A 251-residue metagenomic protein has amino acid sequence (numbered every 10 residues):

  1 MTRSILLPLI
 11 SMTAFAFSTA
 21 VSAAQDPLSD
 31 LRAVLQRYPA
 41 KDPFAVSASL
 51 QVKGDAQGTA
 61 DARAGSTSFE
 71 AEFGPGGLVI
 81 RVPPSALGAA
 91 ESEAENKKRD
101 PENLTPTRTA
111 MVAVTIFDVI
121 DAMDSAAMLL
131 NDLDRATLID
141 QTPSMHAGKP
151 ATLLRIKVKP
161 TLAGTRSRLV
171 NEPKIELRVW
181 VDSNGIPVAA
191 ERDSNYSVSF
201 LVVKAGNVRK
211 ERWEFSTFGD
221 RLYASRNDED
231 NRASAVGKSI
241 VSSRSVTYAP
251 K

Functional and structural regions predicted by a protein language model:
M1-I5: Positively charged n-region of N-terminal signal peptides that target proteins for export
P8-A16: Bacterial N-terminal signal peptides
A16, V21-Q25: Boundary at the C-terminal end of the N-terminal hydrophobic targeting segment
A24-K174, N195-F200, K204-G206, R244-K251: Structured extracytoplasmic
E72-G74, W180-N184, S216-F218: Short beta-strand micro-motifs enriched in acidic
K157-T161, D182, N195, S216 (+1 more regions): Solvent-exposed residues in well-ordered beta-strands and their adjoining turns, especially edge/terminal strands
P173-N195, E211, R221-D228: Extended soluble regions of mature proteins
S197-K251: Non-transmembrane domains of secretory- and envelope-associated proteins
